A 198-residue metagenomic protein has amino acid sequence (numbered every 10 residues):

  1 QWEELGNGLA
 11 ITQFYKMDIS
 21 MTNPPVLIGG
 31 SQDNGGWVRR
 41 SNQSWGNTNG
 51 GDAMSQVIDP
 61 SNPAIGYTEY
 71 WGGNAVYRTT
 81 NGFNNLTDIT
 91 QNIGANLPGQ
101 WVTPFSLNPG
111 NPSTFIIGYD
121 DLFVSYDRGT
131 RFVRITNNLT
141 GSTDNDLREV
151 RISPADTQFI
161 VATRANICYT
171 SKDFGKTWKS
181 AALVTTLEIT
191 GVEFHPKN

Functional and structural regions predicted by a protein language model:
Q1-N198: Beta-propeller blade termini and top-face loops
